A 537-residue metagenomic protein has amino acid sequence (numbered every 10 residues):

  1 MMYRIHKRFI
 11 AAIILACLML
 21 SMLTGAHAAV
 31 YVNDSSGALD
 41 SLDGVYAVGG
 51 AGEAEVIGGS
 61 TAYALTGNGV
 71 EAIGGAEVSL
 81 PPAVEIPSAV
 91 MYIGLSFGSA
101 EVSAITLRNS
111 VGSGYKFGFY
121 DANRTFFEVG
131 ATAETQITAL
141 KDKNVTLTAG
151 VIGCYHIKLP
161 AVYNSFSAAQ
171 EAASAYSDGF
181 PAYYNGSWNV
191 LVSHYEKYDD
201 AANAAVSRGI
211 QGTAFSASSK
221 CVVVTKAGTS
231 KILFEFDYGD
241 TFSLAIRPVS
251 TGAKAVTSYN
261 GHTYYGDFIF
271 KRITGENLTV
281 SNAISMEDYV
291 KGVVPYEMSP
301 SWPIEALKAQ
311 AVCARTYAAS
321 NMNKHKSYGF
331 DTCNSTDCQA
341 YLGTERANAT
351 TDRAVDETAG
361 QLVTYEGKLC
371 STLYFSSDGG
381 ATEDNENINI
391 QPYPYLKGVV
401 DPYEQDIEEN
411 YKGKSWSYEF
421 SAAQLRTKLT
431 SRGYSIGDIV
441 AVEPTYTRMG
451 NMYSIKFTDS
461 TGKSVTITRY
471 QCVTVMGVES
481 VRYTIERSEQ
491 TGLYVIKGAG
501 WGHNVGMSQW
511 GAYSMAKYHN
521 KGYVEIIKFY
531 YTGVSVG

Functional and structural regions predicted by a protein language model:
M2-G537: Conserved, single-site charged/polar hotspot
